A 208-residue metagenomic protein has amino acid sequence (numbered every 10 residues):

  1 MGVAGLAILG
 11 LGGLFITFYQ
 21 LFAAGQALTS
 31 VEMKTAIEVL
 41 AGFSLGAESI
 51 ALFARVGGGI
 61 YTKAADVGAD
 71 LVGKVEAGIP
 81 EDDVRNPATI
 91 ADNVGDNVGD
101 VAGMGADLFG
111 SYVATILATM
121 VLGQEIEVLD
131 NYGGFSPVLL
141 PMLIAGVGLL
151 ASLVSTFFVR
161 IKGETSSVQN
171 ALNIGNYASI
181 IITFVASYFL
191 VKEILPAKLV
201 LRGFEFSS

Functional and structural regions predicted by a protein language model:
M1-S208: Hydrophobic packing and interface segments
